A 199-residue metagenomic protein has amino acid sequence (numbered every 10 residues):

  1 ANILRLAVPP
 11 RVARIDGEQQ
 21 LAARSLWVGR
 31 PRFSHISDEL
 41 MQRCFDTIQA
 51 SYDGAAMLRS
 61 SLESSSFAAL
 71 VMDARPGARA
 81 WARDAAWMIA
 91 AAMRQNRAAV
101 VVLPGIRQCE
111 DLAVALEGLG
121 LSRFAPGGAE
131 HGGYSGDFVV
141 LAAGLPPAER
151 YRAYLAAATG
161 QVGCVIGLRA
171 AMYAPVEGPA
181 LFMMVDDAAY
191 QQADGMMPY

Functional and structural regions predicted by a protein language model:
A1-Y199: Accessory, non-ATPase domains that flank or precede helicase/AAA+ motor cores in DNA-metabolism machines
